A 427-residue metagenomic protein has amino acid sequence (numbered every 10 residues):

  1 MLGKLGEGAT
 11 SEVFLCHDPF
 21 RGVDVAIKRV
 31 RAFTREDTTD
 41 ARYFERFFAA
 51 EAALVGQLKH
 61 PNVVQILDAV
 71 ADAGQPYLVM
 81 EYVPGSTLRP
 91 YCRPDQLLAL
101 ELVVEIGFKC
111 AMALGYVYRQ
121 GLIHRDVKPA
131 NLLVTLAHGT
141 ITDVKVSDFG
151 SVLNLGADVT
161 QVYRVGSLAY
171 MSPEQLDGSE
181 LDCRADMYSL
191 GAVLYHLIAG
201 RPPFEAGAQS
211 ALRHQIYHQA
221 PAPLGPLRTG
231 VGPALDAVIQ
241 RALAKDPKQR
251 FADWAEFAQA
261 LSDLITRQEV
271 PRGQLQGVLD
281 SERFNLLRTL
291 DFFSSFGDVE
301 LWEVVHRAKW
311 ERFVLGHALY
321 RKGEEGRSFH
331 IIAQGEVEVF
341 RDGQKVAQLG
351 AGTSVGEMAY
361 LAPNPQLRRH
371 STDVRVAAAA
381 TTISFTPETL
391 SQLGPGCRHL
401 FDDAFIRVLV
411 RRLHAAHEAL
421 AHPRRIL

Functional and structural regions predicted by a protein language model:
L2-G8, V13: Protein kinase glycine-rich loop
R31-Q57: AlphaC helix of the eukaryotic protein kinase fold
A69: Activation-segment/catalytic-loop signature of the eukaryotic protein kinase fold
A73-T87: Conserved short submotifs of the Hanks-type protein kinase catalytic core that shape the nucleotide-binding pocket
I106-G107: Activation segment signature within eukaryotic-like protein kinase domains
A111-L122: Protein kinase catalytic-loop region centered on the HRD/HxD motif
H317-A379, L390, I406: Cyclic nucleotide-binding regulatory domains
